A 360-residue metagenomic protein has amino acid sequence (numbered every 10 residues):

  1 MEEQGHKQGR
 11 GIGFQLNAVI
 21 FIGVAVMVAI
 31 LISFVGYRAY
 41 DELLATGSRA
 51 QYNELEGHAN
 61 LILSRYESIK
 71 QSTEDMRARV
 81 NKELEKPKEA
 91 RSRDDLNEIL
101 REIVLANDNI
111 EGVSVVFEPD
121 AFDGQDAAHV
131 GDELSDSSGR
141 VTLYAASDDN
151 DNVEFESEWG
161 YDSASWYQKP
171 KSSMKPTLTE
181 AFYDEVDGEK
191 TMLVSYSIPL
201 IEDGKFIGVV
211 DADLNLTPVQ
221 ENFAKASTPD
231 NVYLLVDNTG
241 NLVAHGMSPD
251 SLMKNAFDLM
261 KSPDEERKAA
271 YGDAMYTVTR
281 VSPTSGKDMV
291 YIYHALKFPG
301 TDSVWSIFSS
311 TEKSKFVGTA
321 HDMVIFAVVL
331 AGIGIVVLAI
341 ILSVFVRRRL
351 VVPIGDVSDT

Functional and structural regions predicted by a protein language model:
Q8-A50, V328-V337: Extreme N-terminal signal-anchor transmembrane helix of membrane signaling/transducer proteins, especially in bacteria
N17-F21, V35-R65, I69, L84-K88 (+4 more regions): Juxtamembrane interface helices immediately C-terminal to a transmembrane segment
A18-F21, A25, L235, S306-T360: Cytoplasm-proximal transmembrane signaling helix
E56, L63-E98, A106, I110-D123: Extracellular/periplasmic ligand-binding regions of membrane signal-transduction receptors
D95-L105, V209-S251: Solvent-exposed, extracytoplasmic
L105-P176, A181-G188, N241-M260: Extracellular/periplasmic ligand-sensing ectodomains of membrane signal-transduction proteins
E189-K225, A244, V290-H294, S303-K315: Conserved beta-strands of PAS-like sensory domains
I201-E202, T239, F257-I325: Extracellular/periplasmic juxtamembrane segments that couple receptor/chemosensory ectodomains to their
